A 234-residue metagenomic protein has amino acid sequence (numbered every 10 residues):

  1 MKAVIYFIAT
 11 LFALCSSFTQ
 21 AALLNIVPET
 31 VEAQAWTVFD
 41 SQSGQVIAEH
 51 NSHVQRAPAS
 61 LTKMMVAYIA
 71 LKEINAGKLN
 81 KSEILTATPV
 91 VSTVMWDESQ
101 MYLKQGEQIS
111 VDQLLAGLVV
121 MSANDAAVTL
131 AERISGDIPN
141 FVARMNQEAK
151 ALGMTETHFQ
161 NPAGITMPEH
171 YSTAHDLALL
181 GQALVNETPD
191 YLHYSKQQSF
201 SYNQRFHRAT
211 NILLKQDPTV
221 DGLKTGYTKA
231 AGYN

Functional and structural regions predicted by a protein language model:
M1, M154-T155, T166-N234: Domain-terminus/edge residues, biased toward the C-terminal soluble/receptor-binding domains of extracytoplasmic
K2-Y6, A21: Residue-level marker of intrinsically disordered, low-complexity segments enriched for small/polar residues
Y6-S16: Bacterial N-terminal signal peptides
F7, I84-L85, Q160, S195-K196 (+1 more regions): Short loop/turn and capping residues at structural boundaries
A21-H175, Q182-N186: Active-site-adjacent loops and short helices of periplasmic peptidoglycan-processing enzymes
